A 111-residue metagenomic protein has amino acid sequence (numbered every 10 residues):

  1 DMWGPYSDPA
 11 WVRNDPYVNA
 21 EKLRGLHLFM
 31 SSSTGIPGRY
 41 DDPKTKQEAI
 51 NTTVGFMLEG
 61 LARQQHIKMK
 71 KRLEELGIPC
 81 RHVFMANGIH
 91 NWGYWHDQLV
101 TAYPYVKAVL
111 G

Functional and structural regions predicted by a protein language model:
D1-G111: Non-catalytic cap/lid and distal C-terminal segments of serine-dependent acyl enzymes
